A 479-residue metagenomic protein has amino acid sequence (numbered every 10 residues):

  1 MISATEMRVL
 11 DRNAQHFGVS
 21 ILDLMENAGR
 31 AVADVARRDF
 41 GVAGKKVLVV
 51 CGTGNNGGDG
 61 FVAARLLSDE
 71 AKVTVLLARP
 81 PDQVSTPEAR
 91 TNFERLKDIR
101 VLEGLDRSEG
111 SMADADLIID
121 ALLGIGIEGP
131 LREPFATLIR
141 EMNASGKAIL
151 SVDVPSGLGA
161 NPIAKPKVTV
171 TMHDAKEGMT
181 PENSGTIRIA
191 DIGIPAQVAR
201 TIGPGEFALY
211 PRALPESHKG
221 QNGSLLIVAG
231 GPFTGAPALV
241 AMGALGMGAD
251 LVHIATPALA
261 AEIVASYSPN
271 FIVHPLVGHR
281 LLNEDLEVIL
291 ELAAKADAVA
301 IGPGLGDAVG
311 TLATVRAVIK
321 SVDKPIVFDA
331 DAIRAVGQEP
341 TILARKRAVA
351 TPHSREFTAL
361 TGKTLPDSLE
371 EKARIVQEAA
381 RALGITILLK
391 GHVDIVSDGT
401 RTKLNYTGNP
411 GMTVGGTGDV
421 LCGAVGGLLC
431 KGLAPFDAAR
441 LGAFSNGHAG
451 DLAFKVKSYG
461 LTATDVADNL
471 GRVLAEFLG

Functional and structural regions predicted by a protein language model:
M1-R79, V168, G178-P325, R334-V349 (+1 more regions): Small-residue (G/A/S/T)-rich helix-start motifs and N-terminal tracts that mark the onset
D34-A121, P130-S151, T314, V322 (+1 more regions): Nucleotide and nucleotide-moiety/phosphate-recognizing core
D82, I125-G129, G159, F233-T234 (+1 more regions): Short strand->helix junction
P87, G129-R132, K363-L365, K457: Short, solvent-exposed loop/turn segments at secondary-structure boundaries
A89, F135, I163, P257 (+1 more regions): A structural signal for well-ordered alpha-helical scaffolds and beta->alpha junctions
R107, V154-G159, A332-A335: Short acidic loop-to-helix transition motifs that present clustered carboxylates
D116-L117, A121-T201: Internal gly/pro-rich beta-alpha loop/helix module that stabilizes soluble enzyme cofactors or their anionic handles
